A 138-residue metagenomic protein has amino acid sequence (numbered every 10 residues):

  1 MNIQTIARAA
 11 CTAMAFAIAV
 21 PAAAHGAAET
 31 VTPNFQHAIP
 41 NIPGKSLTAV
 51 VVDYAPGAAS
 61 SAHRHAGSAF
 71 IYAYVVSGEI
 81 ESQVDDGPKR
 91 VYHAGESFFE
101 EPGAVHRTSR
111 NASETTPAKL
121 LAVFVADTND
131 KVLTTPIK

Functional and structural regions predicted by a protein language model:
M1-C11: Bacterial N-terminal signal peptides that target proteins for export
A9-A19: Bacterial N-terminal signal peptides
V20-A27: Sec/Tat signal peptide C-region and signal peptidase I cleavage site
E29-A62, S68, V123: A short glycine-rich, His/Asp/Glu-containing loop-to-beta-strand
I39-G44, Y54-P56, D86-G103: Short acidic-glycine-tyrosine-enriched beta hairpin
A58-S61, E81, F98-N111: Histidine-centered metal-chelating micro-motifs
S68-G87, A94-E96: Glycine- and acidic-residue-biased ligand/ion/polar-headgroup-sensing regions
K89, A104-D130: Ligand-binding loop in jelly-roll beta-barrel domains
